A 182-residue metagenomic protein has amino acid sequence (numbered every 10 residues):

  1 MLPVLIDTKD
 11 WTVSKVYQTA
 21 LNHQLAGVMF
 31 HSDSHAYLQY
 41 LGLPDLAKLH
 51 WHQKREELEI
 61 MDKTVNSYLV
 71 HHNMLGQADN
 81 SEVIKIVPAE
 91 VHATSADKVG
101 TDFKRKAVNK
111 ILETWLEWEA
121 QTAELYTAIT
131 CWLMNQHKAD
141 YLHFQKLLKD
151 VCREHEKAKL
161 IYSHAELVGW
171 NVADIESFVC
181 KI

Functional and structural regions predicted by a protein language model:
M1-I182: Iron-associated oxidoreductase/ferritin-like identity signal
